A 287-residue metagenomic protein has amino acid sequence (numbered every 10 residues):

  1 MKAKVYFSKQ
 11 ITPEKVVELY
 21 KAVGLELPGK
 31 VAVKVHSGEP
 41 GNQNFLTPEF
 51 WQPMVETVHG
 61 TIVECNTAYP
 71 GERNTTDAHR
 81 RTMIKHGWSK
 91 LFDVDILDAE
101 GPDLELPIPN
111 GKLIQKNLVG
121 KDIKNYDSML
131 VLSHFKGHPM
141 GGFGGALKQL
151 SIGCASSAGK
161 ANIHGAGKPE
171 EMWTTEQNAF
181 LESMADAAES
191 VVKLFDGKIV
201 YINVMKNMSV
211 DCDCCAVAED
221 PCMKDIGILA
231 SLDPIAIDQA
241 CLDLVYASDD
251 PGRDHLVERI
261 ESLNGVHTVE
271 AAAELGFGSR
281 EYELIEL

Functional and structural regions predicted by a protein language model:
M1-P53, T57, T61-L287: Extended, low-polarity segments enriched in aliphatic/aromatic residues
